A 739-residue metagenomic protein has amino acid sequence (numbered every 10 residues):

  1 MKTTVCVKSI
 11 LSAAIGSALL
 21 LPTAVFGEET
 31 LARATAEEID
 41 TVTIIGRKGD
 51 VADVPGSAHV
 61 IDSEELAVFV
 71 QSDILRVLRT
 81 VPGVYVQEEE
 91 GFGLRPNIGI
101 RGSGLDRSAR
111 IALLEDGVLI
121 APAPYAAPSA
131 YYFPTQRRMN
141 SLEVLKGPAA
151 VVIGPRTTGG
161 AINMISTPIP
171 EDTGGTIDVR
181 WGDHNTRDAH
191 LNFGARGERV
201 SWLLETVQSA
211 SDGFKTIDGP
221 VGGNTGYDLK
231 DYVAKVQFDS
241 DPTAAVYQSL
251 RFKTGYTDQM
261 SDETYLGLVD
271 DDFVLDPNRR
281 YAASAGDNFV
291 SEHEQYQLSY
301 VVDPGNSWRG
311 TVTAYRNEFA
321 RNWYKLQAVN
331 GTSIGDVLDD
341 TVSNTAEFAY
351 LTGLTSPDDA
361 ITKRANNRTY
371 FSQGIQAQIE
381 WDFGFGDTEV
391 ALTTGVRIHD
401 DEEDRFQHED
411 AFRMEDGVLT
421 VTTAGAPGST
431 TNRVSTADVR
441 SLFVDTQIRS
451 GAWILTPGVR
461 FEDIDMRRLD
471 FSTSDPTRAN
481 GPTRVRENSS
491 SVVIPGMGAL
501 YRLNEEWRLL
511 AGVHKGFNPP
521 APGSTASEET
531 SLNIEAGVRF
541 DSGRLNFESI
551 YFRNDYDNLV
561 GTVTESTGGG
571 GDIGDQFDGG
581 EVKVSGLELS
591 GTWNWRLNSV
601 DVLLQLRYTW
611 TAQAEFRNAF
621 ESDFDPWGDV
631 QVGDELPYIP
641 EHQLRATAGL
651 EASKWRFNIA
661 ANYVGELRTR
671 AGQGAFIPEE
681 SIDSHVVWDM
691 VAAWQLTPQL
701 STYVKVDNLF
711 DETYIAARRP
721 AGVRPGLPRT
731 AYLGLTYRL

Functional and structural regions predicted by a protein language model:
E28-A67, L75, D303: Short, acidic, small-residue-rich periplasmic hinge/interaction motif at the N-terminus of Gram-negative outer-membrane
A32-R33, Q378-W381, F385-G386, L392 (+7 more regions): Gram-negative outer-membrane beta-barrel transporters
L75, R79-V118, P122: Extracytoplasmic beta-strand/coil segments of soluble accessory domains associated with Gram-negative outer-membrane
V118-K146: Short acidic/polar hinge/loop motifs at secondary-structure boundaries that mediate gating or recognition
G174, W181-A210, G219-T264, N288-D303 (+2 more regions): Transmembrane beta-barrel wall of Gram-negative outer-membrane proteins
D241-R251, V290-T473, G591: Face-selective signature of the C-terminal outer-membrane beta-barrel domain
S299-D303, S307-Q327, R502, R508-G512 (+2 more regions): Membrane-embedded beta-barrel scaffold of Gram-negative outer-membrane proteins
Y370, T388-D401, T430-N554, T647-G649 (+3 more regions): Structural signature of Gram-negative outer-membrane beta-barrels, strongest in the C-terminal barrel of TonB-dependent
